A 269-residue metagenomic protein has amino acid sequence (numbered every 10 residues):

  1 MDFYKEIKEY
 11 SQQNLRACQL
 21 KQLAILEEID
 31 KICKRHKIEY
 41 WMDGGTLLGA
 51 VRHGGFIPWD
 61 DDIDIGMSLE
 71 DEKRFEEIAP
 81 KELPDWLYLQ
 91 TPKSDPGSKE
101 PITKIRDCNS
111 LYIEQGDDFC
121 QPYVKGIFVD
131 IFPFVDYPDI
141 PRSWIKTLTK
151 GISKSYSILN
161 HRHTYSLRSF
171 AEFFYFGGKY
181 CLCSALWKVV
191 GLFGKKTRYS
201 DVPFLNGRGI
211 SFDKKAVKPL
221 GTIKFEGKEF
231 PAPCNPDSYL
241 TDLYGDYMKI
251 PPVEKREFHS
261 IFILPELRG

Functional and structural regions predicted by a protein language model:
D2-H36, A79-D139, N160-T164, R168-L243 (+1 more regions): Conserved catalytic core of two-metal-ion nucleotidyltransferases
D30-I63, M67, E72, L243: Active-site nucleotide-donor binding segment shared across nucleotidyl transfer reactions
F75: Conserved SAM-binding loop
A79, K146-T147: "Short basic amphipathic alpha-helical interaction patches in structured regions
D136, L148-K150: Aromatic- and glycine-enriched beta-alpha-beta binding-site module
I140-K146: A short secondary-structure junction signal
